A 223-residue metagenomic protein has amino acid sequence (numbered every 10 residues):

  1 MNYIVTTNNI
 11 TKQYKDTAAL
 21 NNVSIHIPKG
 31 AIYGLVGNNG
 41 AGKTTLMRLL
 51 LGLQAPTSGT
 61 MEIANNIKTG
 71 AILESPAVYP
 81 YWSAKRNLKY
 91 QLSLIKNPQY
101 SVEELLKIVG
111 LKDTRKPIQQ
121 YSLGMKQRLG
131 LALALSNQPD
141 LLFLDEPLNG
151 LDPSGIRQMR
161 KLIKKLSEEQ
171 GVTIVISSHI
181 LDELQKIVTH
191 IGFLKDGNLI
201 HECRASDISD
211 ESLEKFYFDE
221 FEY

Functional and structural regions predicted by a protein language model:
V36-N38: The feature captures the beta-strand-to-loop junction immediately N-terminal to the Walker
L51: Helix-to-loop junction immediately C-terminal to a conserved catalytic motif
K89, Q99-T114: Conserved ABC ATPase "signature" region
L142-E146: Catalytic Walker B motif of ABC-type/P-loop ATPase nucleotide-binding domains
R157-E169: Helical segment within the ABC ATPase nucleotide-binding domain
